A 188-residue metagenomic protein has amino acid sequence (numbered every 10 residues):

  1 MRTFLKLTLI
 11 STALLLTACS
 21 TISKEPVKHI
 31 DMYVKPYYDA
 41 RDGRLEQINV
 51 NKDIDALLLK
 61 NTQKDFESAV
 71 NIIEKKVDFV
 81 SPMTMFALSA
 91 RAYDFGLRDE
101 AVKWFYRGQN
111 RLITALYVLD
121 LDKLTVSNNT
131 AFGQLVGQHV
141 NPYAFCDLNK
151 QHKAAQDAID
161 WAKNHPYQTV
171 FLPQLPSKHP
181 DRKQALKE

Functional and structural regions predicted by a protein language model:
R2-I10: Sec-dependent signal peptide recognition, specifically the positively charged N-region followed immediately by
L16-A18: C-terminal motif of bacterial Sec signal peptides marking the signal peptidase cleavage site
I22-F79, R111, A115, T125-E188: N-terminal alpha-helical interaction modules that lie
N61, Y93-D94: Hydrophobic/aromatic side-chain positions at a characteristic register within alpha-helices of tetratricopeptide repeats
R98-T114: TPR/TPR-like (Sel1-like) alpha-helical repeat modules
